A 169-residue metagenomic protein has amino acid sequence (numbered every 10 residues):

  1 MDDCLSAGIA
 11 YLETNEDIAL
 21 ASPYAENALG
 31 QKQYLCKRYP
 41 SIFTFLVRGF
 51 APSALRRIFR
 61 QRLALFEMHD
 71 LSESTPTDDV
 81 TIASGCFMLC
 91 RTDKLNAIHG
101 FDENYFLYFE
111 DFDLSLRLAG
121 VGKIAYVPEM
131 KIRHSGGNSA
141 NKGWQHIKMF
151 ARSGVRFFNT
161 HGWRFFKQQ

Functional and structural regions predicted by a protein language model:
D2-K37: Conserved donor NDP-sugar-binding/catalytic core segment of glycosyltransferases
D3, S72-P76, T81-G100, N104-K131: A short, conserved alpha-helix in the catalytic core of glycosyltransferases
Y24-N27, C36-Y39, C86, D111 (+1 more regions): Short, flexible active-site-adjacent loop segments at beta-strand->alpha-helix junctions, enriched in small/polar
L35, L46-G49, A97-I98, R117 (+2 more regions): Residues that scaffold the ATP/ADP-binding catalytic core of kinase and kinase-like folds
C36-I42, K142-Q145: Short, hinge-like loop/turn segments at secondary-structure boundaries
P40-V80: Short, flexible, basic/aromatic active-site loop/helix in glycosyltransferases
F112-L116, G120-Q169: Active-site-adjacent helix/loop segment of glycosyltransferases that harbors family-specific signature motifs
